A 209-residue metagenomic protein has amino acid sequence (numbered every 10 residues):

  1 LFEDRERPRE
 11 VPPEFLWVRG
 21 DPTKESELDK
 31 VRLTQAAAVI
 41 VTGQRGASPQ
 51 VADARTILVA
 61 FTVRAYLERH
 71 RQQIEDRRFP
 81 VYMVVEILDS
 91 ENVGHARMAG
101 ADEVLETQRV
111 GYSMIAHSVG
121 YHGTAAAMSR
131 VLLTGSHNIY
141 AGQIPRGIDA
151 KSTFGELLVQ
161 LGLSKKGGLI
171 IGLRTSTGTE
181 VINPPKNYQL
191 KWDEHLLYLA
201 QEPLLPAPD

Functional and structural regions predicted by a protein language model:
L1-D209: Cytosolic regulatory regions of ion transport systems
